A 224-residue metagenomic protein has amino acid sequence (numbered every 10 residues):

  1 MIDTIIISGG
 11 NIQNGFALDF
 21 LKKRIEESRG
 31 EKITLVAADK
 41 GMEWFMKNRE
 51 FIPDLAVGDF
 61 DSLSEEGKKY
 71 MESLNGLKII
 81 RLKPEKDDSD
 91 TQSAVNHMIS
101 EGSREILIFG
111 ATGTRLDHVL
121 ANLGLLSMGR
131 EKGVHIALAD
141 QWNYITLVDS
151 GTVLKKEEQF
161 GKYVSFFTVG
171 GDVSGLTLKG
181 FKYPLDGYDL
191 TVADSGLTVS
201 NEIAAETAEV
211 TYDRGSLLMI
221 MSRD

Functional and structural regions predicted by a protein language model:
M1-Y70: N-terminal beta-strand-loop-alpha-helix module at the start of alpha/beta ligand-binding or catalytic domains
G30, M98-E105: Glycine-rich phosphate-binding loop signature in dinucleotide/nucleotide-binding domains
M42-W44, L63-E65, D88, R115-L116 (+2 more regions): Short gly/pro/ser/thr-enriched loop/turn and capping motifs at secondary-structure boundaries
S73, L77-S100: Short phosphate-binding loop-to-helix
R104-R115: N-terminal glycine-rich phosphate/adenylate-binding segment common to multiple enzyme folds
G113, D117-S127: Short Gly/Thr/Asp-enriched flexible loops that form oxyanion-binding sites at enzyme active sites
S127-Q159: Class I SAM-dependent methyltransferase SAM-binding "motif I" and its flanking Rossmann-like core
V148-D224: Long, charged alpha-helical interface segments
